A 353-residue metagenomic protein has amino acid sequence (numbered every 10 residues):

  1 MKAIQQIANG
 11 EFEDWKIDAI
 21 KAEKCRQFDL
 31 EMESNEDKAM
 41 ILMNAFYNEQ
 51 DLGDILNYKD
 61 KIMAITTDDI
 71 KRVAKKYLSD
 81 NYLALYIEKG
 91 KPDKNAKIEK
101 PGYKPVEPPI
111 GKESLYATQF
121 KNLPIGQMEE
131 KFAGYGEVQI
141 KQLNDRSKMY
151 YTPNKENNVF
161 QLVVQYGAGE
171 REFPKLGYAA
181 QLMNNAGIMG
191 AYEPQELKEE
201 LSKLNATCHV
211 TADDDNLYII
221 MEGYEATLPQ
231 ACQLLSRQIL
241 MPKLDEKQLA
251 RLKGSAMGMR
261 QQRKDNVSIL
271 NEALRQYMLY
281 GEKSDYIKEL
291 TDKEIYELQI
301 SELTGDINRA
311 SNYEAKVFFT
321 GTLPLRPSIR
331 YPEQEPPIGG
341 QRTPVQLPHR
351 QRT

Functional and structural regions predicted by a protein language model:
M1-M63, A84-E88, A96-K97, Y150-N185 (+6 more regions): M16 family metallopeptidases and their MPP-like homologs
D29, G53-Q165, Y313-T353: Proteolytic maturation boundary segments
Q139-K141, V210-T211, I307-R309: Replace "in large, NTP-powered and nucleic-acid-processing enzymes" with "in large, NTP-powered factors and other
M241-A250, I295-I300: Peptidyl-prolyl cis-trans isomerase
